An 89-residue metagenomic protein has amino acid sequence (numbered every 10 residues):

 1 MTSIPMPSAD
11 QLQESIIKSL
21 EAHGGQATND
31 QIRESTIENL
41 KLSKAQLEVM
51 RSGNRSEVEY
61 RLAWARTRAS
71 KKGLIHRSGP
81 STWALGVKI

Functional and structural regions predicted by a protein language model:
T2-D30: Positively charged, polyanion-binding regions of nucleic-acid-associated proteins
P5-S8, I37-A63: Short, positively charged loop/turn segments that connect secondary-structure elements
D30, L47, S78-P80: Residue-level detector of family-conserved "landmark" positions at structurally sensitive sites
R66-T67: Short, hydrophobic-biased segments on the C-terminal half of alpha helices that form "recognition helices"
S70-P80: A short, conserved structural fragment
G79-I89: Accessory beta->alpha helical hairpin/"wing" motif in late/C-terminal subdomains of nucleic-acid enzymes
